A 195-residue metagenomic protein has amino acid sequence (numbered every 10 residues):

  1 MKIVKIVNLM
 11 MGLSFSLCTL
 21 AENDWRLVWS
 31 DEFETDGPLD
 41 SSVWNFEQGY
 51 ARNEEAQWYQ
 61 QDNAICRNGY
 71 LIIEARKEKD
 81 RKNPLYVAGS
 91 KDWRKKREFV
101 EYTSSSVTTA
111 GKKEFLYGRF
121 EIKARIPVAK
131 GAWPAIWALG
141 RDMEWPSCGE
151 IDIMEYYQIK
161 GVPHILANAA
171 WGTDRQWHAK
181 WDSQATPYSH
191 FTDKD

Functional and structural regions predicted by a protein language model:
K2-G12: Sec-dependent signal peptide recognition, specifically the positively charged N-region followed immediately by
E22-D195: GH16 jelly-roll
